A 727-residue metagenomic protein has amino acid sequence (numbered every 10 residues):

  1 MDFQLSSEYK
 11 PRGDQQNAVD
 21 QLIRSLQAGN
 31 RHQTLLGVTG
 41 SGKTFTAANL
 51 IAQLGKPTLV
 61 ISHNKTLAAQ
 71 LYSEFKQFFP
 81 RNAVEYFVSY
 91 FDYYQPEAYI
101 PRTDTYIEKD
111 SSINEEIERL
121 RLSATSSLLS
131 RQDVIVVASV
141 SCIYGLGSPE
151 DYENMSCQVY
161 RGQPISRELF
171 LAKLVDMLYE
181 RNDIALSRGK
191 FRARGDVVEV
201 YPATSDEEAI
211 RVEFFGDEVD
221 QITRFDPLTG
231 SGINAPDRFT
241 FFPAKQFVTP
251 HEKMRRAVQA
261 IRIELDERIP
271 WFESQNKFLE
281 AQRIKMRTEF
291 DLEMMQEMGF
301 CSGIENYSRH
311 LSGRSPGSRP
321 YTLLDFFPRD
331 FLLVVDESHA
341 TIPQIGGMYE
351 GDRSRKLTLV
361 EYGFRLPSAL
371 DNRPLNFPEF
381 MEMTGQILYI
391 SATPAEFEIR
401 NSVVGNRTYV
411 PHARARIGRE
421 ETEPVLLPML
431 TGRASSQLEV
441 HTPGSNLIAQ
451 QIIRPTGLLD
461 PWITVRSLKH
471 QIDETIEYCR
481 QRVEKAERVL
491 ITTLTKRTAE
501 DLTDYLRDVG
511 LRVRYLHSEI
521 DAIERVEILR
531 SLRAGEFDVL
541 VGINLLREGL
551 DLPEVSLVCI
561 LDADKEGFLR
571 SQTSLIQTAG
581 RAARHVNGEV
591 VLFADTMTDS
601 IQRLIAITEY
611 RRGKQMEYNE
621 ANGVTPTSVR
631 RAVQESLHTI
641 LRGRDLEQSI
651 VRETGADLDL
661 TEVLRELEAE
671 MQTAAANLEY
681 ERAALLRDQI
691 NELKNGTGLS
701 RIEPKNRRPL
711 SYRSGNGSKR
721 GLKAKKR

Functional and structural regions predicted by a protein language model:
M1-L36: Conserved pre-motif I regulatory segment
Q27-T34, G55-P57, Q132-V134, E487-R488: Pre-Walker A (Motif I) flank of P-loop NTPase domains
A28-L50: Walker A/P-loop
P57-A69, Y86, K277-E280, R482-D504: Conserved strand-helix element at the start of the C-terminal RecA-like helicase core
A69-Q77, E97-Y99, D501-Y505: Short amphipathic alpha-helical segment within the helicase RecA-like ATPase core that mediates nucleic-acid
F87-V136, V140-V410, L426-L430, E439-D473 (+5 more regions): N-terminal cationic and glycine-rich segments that engage phosphates or anionic surfaces
E150-N154, T495-H517: Conserved helicase motor "Helicase C" RecA-like lobe of SF1/SF2 P-loop NTPases
D501, I520-G542: Conserved helicase ATPase core of P-loop NTP-dependent helicases/translocases
